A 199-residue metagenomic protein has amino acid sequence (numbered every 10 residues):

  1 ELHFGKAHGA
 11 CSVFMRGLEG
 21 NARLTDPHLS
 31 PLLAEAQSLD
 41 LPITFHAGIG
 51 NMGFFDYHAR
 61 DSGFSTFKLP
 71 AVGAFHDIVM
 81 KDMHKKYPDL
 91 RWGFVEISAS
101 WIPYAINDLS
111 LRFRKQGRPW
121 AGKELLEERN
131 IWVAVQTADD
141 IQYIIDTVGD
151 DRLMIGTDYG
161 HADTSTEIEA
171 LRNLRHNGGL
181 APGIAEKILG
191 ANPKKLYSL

Functional and structural regions predicted by a protein language model:
L2-R152: Catalytic pocket-lining loop regions of alpha/beta-barrel enzymes, especially the amidohydrolase/enolase/GH5 lineages
H3-F4, K81-D82, D89-L90, S100-W101 (+2 more regions): Mid-to-C-terminal alpha-helical segments outside catalytic/metal-binding sites
A22, G160-H161: Short strand->helix junction
